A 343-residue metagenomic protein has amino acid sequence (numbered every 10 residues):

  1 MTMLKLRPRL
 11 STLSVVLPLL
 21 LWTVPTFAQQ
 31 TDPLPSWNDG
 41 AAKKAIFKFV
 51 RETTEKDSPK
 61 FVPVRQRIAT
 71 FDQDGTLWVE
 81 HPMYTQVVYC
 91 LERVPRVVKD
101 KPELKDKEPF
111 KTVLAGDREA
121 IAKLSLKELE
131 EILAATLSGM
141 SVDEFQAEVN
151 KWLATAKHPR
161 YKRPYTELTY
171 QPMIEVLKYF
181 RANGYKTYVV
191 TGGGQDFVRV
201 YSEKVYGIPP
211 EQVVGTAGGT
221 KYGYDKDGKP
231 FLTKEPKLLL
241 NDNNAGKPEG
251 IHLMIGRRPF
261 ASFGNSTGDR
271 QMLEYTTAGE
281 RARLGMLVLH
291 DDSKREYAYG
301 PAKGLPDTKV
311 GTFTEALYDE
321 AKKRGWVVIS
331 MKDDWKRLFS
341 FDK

Functional and structural regions predicted by a protein language model:
M1-T2, E52-E55, T276: Short regulatory "switch" loops immediately downstream of catalytic or recognition motifs within protein catalytic
T2-V15: Bacterial N-terminal signal peptides that target proteins for export
T12-T26: Bacterial N-terminal signal peptides
Q29-W37, A41-F47, R51, Q66 (+2 more regions): C-terminal cap/substrate-recognition subdomain and adjoining C-terminal extension of metal-dependent phosphatase-like
F49-T54, S58-I68, H81-P82: N-terminal carbohydrate-binding/catalytic regions of secreted carbohydrate-active enzymes
R67-H81, L273: Asp-based phosphoryl-transfer active-site loop
E80-M83, V88-L91, V200-Y201, Y275: Short, solvent-exposed loop/turn and secondary-structure capping segments
M83, V88-E167, Q171: A metal-dependent, Asp-based hydrolase signature
